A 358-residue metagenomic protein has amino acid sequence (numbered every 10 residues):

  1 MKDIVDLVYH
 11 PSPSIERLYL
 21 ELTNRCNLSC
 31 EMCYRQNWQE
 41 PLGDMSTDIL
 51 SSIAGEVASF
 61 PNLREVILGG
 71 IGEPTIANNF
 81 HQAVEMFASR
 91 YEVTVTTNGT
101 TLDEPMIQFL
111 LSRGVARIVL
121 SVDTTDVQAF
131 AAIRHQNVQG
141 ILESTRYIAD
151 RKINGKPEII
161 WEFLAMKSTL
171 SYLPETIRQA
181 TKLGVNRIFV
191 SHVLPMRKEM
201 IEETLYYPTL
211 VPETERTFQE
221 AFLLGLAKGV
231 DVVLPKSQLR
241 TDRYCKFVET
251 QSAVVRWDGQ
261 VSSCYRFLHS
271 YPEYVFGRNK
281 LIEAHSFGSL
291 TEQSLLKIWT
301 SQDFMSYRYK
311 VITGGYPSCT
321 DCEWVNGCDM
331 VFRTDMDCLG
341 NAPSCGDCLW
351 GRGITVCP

Functional and structural regions predicted by a protein language model:
M1-P13, D258, C264, S270-H285 (+2 more regions): Radical SAM enzyme core and accessory elements
H10-I49, F60: Canonical Radical SAM [4Fe-4S] cluster-binding loop centered on the CxxxCxxC motif and its immediate flanking residues
R25-N27, W38-Q39, T100-T101, D123-V127 (+8 more regions): Short, solvent-exposed loop/turn segments at secondary-structure junctions
S29, I71, N98, W257-D258: Residue-level recognition of short loop/turn positions
T47-V193, R197, E202-F218: Radical SAM/AdoMet-radical enzyme domain recognition
D150-N154, L210-R240, R266-D329: C-terminal accessory region of radical SAM enzymes
K246-E249: Short, small/polar residue-rich loop motifs at catalytic or cofactor-binding pockets
